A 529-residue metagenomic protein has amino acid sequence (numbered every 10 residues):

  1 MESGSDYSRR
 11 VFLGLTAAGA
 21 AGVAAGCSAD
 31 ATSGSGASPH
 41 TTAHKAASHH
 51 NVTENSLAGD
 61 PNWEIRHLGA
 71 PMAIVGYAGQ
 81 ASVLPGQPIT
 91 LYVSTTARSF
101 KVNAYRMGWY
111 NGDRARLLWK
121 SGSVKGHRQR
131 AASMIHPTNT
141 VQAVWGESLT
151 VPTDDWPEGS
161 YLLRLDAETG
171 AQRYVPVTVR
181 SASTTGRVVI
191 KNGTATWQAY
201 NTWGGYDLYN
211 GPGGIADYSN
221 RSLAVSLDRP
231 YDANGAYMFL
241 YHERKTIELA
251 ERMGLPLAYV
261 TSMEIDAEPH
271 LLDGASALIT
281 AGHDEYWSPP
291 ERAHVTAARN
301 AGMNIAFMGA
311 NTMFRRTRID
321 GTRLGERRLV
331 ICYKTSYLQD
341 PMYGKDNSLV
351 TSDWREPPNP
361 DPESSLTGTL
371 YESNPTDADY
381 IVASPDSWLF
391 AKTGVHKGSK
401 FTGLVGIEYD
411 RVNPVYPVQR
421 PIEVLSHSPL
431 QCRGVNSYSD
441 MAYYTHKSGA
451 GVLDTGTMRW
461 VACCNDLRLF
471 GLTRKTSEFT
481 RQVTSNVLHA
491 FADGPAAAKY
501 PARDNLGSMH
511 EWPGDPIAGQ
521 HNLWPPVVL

Functional and structural regions predicted by a protein language model:
M1-Y7, A18-A25: N-terminal secretory signal peptides
V23-T42: C-terminal region of N-terminal signal peptides and the immediate post-cleavage residues of exported proteins
H50-T53, M107-Y110, A115-L149, R164-A167 (+6 more regions): Catalytic cores of eukaryotic secretory-pathway lumenal/extracellular enzymes that build and remodel glycoconjugates
Q87-L91: Structural beta-strand segments of beta-rich domains
T95-F100, A104-H127, T169-L271, P495 (+1 more regions): Aromatic-Pro/Gly-enriched surface loop or interdomain linker that acts as a lid/target-recognition segment
F100, T140-T184: Extended acidic/polar, glycine-enriched regions that form or flank non-catalytic beta-rich accessory modules
Q129-T140, S148-V151, W156-P157, G235-G321 (+3 more regions): Helical hinge/lid and interdomain linker segments adjacent to catalytic or ligand-binding clefts that mediate domain
R323-R468, L472, T476-T480: Glycine-rich, aromatic-lined ligand/substrate-binding cores of catalytic and carbohydrate-binding domains
